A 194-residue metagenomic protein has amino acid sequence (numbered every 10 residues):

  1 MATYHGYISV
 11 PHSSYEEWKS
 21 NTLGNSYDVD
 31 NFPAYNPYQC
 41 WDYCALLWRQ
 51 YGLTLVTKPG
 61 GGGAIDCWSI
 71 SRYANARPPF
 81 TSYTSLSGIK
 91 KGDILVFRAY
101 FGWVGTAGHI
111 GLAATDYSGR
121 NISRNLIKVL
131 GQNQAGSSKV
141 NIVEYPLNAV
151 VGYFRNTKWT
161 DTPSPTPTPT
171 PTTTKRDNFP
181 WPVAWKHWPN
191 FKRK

Functional and structural regions predicted by a protein language model:
A2-G119, L130: Secreted/periplasmic proteins that engage bacterial cell-wall peptidoglycan
T3-D30, G105-V183, H187, K194: Aromatic- and glycine-rich peptidoglycan recognition patches
W68, Y73, P171-T172, P189: General helical secondary-structure elements
